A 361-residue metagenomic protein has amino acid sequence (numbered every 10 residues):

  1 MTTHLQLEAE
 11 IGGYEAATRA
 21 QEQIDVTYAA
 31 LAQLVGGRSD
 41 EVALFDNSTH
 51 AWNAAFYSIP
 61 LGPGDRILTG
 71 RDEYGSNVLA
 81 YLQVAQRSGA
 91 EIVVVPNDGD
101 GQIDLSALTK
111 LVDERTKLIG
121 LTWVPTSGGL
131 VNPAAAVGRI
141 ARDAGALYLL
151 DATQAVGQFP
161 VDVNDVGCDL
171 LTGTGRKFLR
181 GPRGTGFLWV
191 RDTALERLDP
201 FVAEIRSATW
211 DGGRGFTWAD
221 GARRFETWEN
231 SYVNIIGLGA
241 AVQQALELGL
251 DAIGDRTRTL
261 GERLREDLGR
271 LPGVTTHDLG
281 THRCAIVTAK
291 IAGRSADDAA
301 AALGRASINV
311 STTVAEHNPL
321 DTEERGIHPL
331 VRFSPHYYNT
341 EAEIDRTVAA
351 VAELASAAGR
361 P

Functional and structural regions predicted by a protein language model:
M1-P361: Pyridoxal 5′-phosphate
